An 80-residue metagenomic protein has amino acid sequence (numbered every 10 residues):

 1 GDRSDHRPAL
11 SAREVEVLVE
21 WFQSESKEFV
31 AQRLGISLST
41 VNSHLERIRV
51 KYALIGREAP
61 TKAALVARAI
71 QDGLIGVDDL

Functional and structural regions predicted by a protein language model:
G1-W21: Regulatory hinge/linker segments at domain boundaries that couple sensory/effector modules to output domains
S4-S11, R47, G73-L80: Intrinsically disordered, low-complexity protein-interaction/activation regions
L18-E25, A69: Short helix-to-turn junction characteristic of helix-turn-helix DNA-binding domains, especially the helix
E20-W21, V30, Y52, D72: Functionally constrained cores in energy, signaling, and assembly domains
F22, V30-R33, A64, V77-D78: Generic alpha-helix signal with a bias toward terminal, lower-confidence helices and secondary-structure junctions
S26-T61: Recognition helix of helix-turn-helix DNA-binding domains
K51-L80: Basic, Lys/Arg-enriched C-terminal extension of HTH/homeodomain DNA-binding domains
